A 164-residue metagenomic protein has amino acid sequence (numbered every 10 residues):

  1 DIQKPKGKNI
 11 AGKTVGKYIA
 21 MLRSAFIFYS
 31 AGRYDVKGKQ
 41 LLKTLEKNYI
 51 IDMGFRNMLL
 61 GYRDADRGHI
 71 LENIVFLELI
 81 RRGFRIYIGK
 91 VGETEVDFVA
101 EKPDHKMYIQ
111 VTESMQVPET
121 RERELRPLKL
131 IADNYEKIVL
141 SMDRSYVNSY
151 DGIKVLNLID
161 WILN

Functional and structural regions predicted by a protein language model:
D1-K106: Accessory nucleic acid-recognition modules appended to NTPase machines
Y49, M107-I109, I138-L140, K154-L156: Hydrophobic/aromatic beta-strand patches that form the interior of the parallel beta-sheet core in alpha/beta enzyme
R85, E136, G152-K154: Conserved beta-strand segments of alpha/beta enzyme cores
I88, N134-S141: Short, hydrophobic beta-strand segments that form beta-sheet elements in well-ordered domains
V96-D97, V117-T120, S145-S149: Short active-site-adjacent structural elements
K106-Q116, E124: Active-site ExK catalytic segment of metal-dependent nucleases
R126-Y135: Arginine/glycine-rich "motif VI" loop of SF2 helicases in the C-terminal RecA-like domain
R144-N164: Domain-level recognition of nuclease-like catalytic cores that cleave nucleotide substrates
